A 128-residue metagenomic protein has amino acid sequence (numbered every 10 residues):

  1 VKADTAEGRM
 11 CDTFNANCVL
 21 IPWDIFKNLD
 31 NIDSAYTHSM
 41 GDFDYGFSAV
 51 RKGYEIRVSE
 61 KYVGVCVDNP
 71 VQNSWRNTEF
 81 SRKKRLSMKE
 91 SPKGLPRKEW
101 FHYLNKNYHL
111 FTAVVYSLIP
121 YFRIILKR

Functional and structural regions predicted by a protein language model:
K2-A3, P22-K27, T78-S81: A short alpha-helix capping/helix-coil boundary motif
K2-I21, R85-K89: A recurrent flexible, glycine/aromatic-enriched loop bordering the glycosyltransferase active site that acts as
T13, K27-G64: Donor nucleotide-sugar recognition loop
I21, D44, E99: Short Gly/charged-rich anion-binding patches and loops
K52-R82: Active-site donor/metal-binding and catalytic loop motifs of nucleotide-sugar-dependent glycosylation enzymes
V71-Q72, R76-R128: Non-catalytic, C-terminal membrane-associated alpha-helical segments of glycosyltransferases
